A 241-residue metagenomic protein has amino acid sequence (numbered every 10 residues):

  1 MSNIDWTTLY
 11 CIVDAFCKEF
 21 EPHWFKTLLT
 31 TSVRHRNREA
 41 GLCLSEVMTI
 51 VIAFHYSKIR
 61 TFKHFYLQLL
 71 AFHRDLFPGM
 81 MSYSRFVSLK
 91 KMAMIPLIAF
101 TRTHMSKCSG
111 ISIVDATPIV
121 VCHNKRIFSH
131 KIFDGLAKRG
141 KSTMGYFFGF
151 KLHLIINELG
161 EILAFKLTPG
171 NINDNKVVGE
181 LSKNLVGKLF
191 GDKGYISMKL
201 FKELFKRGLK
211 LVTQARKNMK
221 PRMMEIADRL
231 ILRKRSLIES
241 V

Functional and structural regions predicted by a protein language model:
M1-V241: Short alpha-helical elements
